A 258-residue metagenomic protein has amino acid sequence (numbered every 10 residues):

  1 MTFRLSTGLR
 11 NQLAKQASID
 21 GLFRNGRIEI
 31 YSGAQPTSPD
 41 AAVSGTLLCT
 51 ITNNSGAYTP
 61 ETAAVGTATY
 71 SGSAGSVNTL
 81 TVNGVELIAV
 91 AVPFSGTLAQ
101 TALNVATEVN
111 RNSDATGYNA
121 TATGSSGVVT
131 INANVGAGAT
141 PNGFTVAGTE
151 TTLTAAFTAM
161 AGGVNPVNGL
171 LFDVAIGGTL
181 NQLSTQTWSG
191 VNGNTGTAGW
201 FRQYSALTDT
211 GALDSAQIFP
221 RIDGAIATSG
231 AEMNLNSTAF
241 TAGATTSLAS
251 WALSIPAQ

Functional and structural regions predicted by a protein language model:
M1-E61, V164-F201, S205-Q258: Small cysteine-rich, disulfide-bonded extracellular modules of the LU/uPAR three-finger superfamily and closely related
I51-T52, A91, F157: Generic low-complexity, intrinsically disordered sequence content enriched in small uncharged/hydrophobic residues
A63-V65: Proline-enriched interdomain boundary motifs that mark the N-terminal boundary and often initiate the first structured
T67-E150, A161-G163, A198-R202: Extended, beta-strand-rich, solvent-exposed assembly scaffolds of outer structural proteins
T151-A156: Interaction-mediating elements
